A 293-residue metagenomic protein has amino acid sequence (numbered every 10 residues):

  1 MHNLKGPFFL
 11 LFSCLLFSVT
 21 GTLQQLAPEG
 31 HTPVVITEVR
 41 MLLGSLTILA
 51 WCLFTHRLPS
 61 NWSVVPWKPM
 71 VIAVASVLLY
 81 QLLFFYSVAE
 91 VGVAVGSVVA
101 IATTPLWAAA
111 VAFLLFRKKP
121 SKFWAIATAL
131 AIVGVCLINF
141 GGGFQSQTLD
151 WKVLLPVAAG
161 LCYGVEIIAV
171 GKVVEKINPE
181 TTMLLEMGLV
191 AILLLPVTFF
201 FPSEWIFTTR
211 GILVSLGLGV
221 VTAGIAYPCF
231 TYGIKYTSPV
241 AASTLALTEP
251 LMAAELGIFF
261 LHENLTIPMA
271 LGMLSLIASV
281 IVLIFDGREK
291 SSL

Functional and structural regions predicted by a protein language model:
M1-G44, A75, L83, S146-K172 (+2 more regions): Glycine-/small-residue-enriched transmembrane alpha-helix faces in small-molecule transporters and effluxers
K5-F9, V35-F54, I126-V133, W151-A158 (+2 more regions): Hydrophobic alpha-helical transmembrane segments of multi-pass integral membrane proteins, especially transporters
S18, T22, L49, V74 (+7 more regions): Hydrophobic/small/kink-forming positions within alpha-helical transmembrane segments of polytopic membrane proteins
G21, T55-V95, L137, G219-T237: Specific transmembrane alpha-helical segments of multi-pass solute transporters/efflux pumps, especially DMT/EamA
A27, I36, R40, S87 (+6 more regions): Hydrophobic/aromatic residues within transmembrane alpha-helices of multi-pass small-molecule transporters
V35-T37, M41-L46, F85-K119, A159 (+1 more regions): Specific alpha-helical transmembrane segments that line the substrate/conduction pathway and gating interfaces
M41, G211, L247-L293: C-terminal-most transmembrane helix of multi-pass membrane proteins
I48, P120-G141, L256, P268-G287: Hydrophobic transmembrane alpha-helices of multi-pass small-molecule transport proteins
